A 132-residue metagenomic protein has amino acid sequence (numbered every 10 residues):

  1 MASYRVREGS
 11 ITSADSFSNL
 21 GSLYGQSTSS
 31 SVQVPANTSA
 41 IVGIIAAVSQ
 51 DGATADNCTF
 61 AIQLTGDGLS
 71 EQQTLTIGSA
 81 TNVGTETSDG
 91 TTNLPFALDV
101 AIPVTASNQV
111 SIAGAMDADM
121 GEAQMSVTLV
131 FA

Functional and structural regions predicted by a protein language model:
M1-A132: Beta-strand-centric surfaces of beta-sandwich/beta-rich domains
